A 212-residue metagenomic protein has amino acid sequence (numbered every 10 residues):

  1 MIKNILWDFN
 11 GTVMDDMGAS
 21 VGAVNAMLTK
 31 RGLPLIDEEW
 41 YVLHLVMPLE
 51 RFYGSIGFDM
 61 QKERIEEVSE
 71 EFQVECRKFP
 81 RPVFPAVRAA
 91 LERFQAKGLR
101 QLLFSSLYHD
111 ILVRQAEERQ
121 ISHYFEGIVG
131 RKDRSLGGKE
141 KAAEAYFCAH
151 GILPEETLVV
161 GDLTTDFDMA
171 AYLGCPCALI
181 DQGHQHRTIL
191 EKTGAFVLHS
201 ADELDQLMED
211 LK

Functional and structural regions predicted by a protein language model:
I2-A89: N-terminal helical cap/lid subdomain that shapes the substrate entry/recognition surface in HAD-like hydrolases
N4, K139-D168: Conserved Lys-Pro-Asp/Glu-containing loop-to-beta segment of HAD-superfamily phosphomonoesterases, centered on
T12, S105-L107: Conserved phosphate-coupling serine/threonine residues in phosphotransfer and NTP-handling enzymes
P34, D59, S122-E126, L153: Conserved H-loop
E38-Y41, S122-G137: A short, structured active-site edge motif that brings together acidic residues
C76-L103, V113, E140: Short, acidic loop-to-helix structural element flanking the phosphoryl-transfer center in phosphate-processing enzymes
K97-L99, A149-P154, L211-K212: Glycine-rich phosphate-binding loop signature in dinucleotide/nucleotide-binding domains
L158-V197: Acidic, Mg2+-coordinating phosphoryl-transfer loop and its flanking beta/alpha structural elements, shared across
